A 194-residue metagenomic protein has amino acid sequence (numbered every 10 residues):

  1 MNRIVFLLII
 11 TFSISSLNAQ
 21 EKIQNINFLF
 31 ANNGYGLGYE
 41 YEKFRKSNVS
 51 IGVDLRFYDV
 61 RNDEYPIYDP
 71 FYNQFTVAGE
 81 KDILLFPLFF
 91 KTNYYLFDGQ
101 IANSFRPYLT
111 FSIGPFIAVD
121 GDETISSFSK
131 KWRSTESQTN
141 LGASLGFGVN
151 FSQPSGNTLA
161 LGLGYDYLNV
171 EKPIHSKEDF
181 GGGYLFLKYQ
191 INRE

Functional and structural regions predicted by a protein language model:
M1-V5, L29: Bacterial N-terminal signal peptides that target proteins for export
I4-S15: Sec-dependent N-terminal signal peptides
S15-N18, Y95: Serine/proline-rich low-complexity intrinsically disordered segments, especially terminal tails, linkers
N18-D59, Q190-E194: Short glycine/proline- and aromatic-enriched beta-strand/turn motifs that initiate or cap beta-hairpins
K22-Q24, F75-V77, G146: Short structured motifs
F30-E40, Y65-P66, K131, T135-Q138: Surface-exposed strand-loop-strand hairpins of Gram-negative outer-membrane beta-barrel proteins
K43-S127: Gram-negative (and chloroplast) outer-membrane scaffold detector with strong preference for beta-barrel transmembrane
L88, N93-E194: Outer-membrane beta-barrel transmembrane domain signature
